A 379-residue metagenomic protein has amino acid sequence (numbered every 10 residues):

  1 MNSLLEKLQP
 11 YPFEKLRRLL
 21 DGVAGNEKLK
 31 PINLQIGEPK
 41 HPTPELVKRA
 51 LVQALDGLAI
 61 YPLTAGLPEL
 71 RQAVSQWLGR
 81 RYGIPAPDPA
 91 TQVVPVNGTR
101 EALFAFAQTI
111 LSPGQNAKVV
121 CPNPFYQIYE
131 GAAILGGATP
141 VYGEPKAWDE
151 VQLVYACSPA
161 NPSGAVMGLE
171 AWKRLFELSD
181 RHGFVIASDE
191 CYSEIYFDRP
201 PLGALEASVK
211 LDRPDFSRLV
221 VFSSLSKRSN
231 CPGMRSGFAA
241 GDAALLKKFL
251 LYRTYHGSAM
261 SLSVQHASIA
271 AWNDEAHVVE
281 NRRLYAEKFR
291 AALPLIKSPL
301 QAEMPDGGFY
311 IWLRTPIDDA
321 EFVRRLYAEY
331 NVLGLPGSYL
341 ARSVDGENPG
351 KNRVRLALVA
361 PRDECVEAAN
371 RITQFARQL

Functional and structural regions predicted by a protein language model:
N2-E101, A271-W272, Q378-L379: N-terminal small-domain helix-loop-helix segment of the aminotransferase-like
L16, L34, L51, V74 (+14 more regions): Generic structural signal for small/hydrophobic residues in well-ordered secondary structure, especially within
V23, E27, G136, R181-H182 (+2 more regions): Helix C-cap/helix->beta junction micro-motif
L58-E177, E194-R213, V220, C365: Conserved core of the PLP fold type I
G79, I84-P87, P214, R325-L333 (+1 more regions): PLP-dependent enzyme catalytic core of the Aspartate aminotransferase-like
C121, Y142, S188, G334-P336: Hydrophobic residues in well-ordered beta-strands that form the structural core
S208-A286, R290-L293, A376: Conserved core segment of the aminotransferase class I/II
Q265, I269, L284-L293, Q301-T315 (+1 more regions): Conserved glycine-rich beta-strand-loop-beta hairpin in the small C-terminal domain of fold type I
